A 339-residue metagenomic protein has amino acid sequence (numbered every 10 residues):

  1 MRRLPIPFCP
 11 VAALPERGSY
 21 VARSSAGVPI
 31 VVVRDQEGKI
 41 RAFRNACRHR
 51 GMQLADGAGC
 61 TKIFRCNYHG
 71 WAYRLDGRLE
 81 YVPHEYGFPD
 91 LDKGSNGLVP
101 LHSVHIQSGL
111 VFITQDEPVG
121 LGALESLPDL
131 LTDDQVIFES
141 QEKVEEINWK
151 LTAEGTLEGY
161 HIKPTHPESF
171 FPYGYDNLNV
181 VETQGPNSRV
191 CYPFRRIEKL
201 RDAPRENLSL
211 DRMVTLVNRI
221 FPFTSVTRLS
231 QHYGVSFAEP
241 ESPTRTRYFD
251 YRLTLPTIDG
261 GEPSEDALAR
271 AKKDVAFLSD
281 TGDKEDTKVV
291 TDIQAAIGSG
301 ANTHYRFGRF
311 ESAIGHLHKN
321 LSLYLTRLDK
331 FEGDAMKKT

Functional and structural regions predicted by a protein language model:
M1-V21: Zn-dependent metallo-beta-lactamase
P5-I6, M52, H161: Generic structural signal for secondary-structure transition and capping sites
F8-P15, D92-G94, M213-N218, Y251: Short linear motifs in intrinsically disordered
V11, G51, Y68-G70, D76-L79 (+7 more regions): Generic secondary-structure boundary/loop-capping signal
L14-Q115: Rieske [2Fe-2S] iron-sulfur-binding domain
R34, K39, N45, H105-T339: C-terminal catalytic domain of Rieske-type non-heme iron oxygenases
